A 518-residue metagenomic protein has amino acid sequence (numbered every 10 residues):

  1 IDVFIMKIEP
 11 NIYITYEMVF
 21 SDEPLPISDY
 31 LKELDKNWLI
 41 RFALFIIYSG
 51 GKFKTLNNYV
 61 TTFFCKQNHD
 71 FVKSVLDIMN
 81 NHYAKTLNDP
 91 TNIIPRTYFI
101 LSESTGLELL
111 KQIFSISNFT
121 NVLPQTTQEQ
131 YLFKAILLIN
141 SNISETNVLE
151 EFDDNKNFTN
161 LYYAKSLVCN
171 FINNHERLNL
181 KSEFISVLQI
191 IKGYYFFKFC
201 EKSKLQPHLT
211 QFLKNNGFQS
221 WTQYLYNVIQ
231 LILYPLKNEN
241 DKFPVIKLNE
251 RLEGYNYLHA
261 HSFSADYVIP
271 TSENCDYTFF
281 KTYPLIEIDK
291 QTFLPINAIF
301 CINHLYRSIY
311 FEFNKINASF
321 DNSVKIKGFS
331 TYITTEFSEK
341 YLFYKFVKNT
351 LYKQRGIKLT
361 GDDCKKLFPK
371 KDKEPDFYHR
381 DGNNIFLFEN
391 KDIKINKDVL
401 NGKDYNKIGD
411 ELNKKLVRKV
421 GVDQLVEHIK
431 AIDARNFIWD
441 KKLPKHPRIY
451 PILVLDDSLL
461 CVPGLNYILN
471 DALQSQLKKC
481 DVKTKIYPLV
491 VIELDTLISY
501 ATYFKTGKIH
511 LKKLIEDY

Functional and structural regions predicted by a protein language model:
D2-K237: Long amphipathic alpha-helical coiled-coil/heptad-repeat bundle
I8-L44, K54-T55, Q67-D70, S74 (+11 more regions): Aromatic-residue detector
P10, P24-P26, P90, P95 (+12 more regions): Proline-rich intrinsically disordered, low-complexity coils
I143-Q354, D471-Y518: Interfaces and regulatory segments of ATP-dependent nucleotide/adenylate/phosphodiester-chemistry enzymes
S319-Y518: Catalytic core segments in nucleotide and nucleic-acid processing enzymes
